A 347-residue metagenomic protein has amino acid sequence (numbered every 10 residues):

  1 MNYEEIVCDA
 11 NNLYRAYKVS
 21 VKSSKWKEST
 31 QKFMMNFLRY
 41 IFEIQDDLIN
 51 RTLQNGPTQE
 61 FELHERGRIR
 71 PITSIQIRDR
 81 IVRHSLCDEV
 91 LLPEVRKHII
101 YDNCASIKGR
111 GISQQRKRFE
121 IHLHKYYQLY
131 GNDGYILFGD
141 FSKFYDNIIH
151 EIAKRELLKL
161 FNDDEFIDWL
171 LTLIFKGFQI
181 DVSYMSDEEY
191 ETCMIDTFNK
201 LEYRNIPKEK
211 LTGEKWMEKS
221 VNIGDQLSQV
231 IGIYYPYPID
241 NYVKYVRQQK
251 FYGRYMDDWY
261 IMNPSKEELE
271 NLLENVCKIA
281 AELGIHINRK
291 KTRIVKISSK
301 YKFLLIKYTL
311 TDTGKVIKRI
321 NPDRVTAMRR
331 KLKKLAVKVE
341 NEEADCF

Functional and structural regions predicted by a protein language model:
M1-E43: Non-catalytic, polymerase-adjacent accessory regions of viral genome-replication enzymes
Y3, E89-I149: Active-site-proximal segment of RNA-dependent polymerases
G56-T58, G253-D257, R289-K290: Short Gly/Ser/Thr- and Asp/Glu-enriched loop/turn motifs at secondary-structure junctions
R70-S106, K208-E209, G213: Glycine/proline-rich, flexible active-site/cofactor-binding loop segments that harbor closely spaced acidic
I75, R80, H84, R204 (+6 more regions): Right-hand nucleic-acid polymerase module
Q128-M256, Y260-N275, A344: Conserved polymerase palm-domain catalytic core
F161, C277-I285: A common structural junction motif
